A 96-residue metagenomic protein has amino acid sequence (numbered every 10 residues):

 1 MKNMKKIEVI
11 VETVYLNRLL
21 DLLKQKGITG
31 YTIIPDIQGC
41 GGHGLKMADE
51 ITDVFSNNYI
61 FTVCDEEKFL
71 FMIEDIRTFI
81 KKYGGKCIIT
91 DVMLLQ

Functional and structural regions predicted by a protein language model:
M1-Q96: Positively charged, small/polar-rich N-terminal and surface patches that mediate targeting and assembly and bind
